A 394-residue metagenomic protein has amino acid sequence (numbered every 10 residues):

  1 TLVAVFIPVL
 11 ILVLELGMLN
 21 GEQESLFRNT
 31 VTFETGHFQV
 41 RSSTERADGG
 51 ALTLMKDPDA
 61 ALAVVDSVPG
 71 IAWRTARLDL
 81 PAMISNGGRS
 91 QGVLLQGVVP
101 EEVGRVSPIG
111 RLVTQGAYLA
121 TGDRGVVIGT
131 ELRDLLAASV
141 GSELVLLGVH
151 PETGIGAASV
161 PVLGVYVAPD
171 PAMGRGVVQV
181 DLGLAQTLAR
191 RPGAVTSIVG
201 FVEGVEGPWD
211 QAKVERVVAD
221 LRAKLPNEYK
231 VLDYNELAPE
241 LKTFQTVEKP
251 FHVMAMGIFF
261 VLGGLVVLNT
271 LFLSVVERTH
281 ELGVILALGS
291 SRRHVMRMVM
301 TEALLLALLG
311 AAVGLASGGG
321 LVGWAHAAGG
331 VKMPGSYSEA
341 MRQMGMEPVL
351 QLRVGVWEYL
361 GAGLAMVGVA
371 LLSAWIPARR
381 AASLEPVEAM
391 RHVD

Functional and structural regions predicted by a protein language model:
T1-E22, T246-E281, L304-V313, S317 (+1 more regions): Hydrophobic alpha-helical transmembrane segments of multi-pass inner-membrane transport and secretion
L10-L12, L16-L94, G104, Q115-G122 (+3 more regions): Hydrophobic, regular-secondary-structure patches
G49-K56, S85-G87, G92, V103-I109 (+6 more regions): Solvent-exposed, non-transmembrane alpha-helical starts
L78-L80, Q91-V98, L112-G183: Hydrophobic secondary-structure segments that place a key small or acidic residue at a functional site
H150-H252, F259: Mechanotransmission and gating elements of multispan inner-membrane complexes involved in transport and envelope
V313-G361: Short helix-loop junctions at transmembrane helix boundaries
L352-D394: C-terminal membrane-exit region of the final transmembrane helix in multipass inner-membrane proteins
